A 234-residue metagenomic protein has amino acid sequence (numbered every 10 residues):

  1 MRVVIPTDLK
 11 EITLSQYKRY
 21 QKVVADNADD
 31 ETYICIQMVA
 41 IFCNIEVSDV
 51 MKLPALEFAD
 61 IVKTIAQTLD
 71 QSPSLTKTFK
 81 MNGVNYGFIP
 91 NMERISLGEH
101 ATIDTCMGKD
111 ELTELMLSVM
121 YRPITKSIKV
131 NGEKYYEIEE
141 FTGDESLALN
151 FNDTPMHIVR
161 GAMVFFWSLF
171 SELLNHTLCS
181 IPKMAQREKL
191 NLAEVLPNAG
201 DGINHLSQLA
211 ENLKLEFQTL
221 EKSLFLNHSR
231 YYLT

Functional and structural regions predicted by a protein language model:
M1-T234: Charged interaction scaffolds used for protein-protein
